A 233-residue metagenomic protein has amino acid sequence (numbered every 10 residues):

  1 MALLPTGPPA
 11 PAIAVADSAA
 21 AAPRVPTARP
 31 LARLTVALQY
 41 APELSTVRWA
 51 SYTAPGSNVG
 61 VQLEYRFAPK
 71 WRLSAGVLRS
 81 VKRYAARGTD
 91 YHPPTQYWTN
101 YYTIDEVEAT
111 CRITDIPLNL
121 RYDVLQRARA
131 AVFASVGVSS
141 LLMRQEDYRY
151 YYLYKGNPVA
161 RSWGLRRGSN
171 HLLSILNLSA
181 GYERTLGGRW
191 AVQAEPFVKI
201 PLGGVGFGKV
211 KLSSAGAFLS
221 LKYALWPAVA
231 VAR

Functional and structural regions predicted by a protein language model:
M1-L73, S80-Y84, D90-Y91: Conserved catalytic residues of ABC-type ATPase nucleotide-binding domains
A32, T53-S57, T110-I116, A130 (+2 more regions): Residues that define the transmembrane beta-barrel architecture of outer-membrane proteins
L38-P42, V61-F67, V77-R79, L118-Y122 (+5 more regions): Residues on the lipid-exposed face of transmembrane beta-strands in outer-membrane beta-barrel proteins
A41-W49, K82-Y84, L125-R127, M143-Q145 (+2 more regions): Sequence/structural signature of outer-membrane beta-barrel proteins
Y52, K82-R112, M143-H171, G208-V210: Extracellular/periplasm-exposed beta-strand and loop segments of Gram-negative cell-envelope proteins, dominated by
K70-L73, A128-A130, G187-V192, P227-V231: Repeated loop/turn-to-beta-strand initiation elements of outer-membrane beta-barrel proteins
R127, S135, Y154-R161, P196-V198: C-terminal soluble domains/tails of integral membrane proteins
S162-S174, T185-G187, S214-R233: Outer membrane beta-barrel transmembrane domains
